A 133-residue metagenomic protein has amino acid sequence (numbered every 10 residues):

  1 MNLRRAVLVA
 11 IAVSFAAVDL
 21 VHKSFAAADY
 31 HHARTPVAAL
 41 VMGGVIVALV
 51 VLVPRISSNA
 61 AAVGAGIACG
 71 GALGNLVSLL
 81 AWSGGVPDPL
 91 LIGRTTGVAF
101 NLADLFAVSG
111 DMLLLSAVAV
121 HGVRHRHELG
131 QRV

Functional and structural regions predicted by a protein language model:
M1-V133: Alpha-helical transmembrane bundles and membrane-interface segments of multipass inner-membrane proteins
